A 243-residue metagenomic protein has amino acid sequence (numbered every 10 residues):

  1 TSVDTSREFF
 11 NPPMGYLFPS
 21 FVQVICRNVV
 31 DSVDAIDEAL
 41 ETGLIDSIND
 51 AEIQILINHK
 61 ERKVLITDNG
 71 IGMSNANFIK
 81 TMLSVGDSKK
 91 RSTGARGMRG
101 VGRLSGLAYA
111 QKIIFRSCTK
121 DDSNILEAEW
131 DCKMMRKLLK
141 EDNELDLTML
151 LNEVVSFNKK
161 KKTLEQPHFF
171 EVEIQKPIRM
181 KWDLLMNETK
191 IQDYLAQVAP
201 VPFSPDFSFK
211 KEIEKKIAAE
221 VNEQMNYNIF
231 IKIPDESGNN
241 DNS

Functional and structural regions predicted by a protein language model:
T1-T5, G43-R96, D121-S243: Interdomain "switch/hinge" adjacent to the Bergerat
T1-Y16: Generic start-of-chain signal for non-secretory N-termini
M14-F21, T67: Membrane-entry segments of alpha-helical transmembrane domains in multi-pass membrane proteins
F18-I55, G102-L107: Conserved ATP-binding N-box helix of the HATPase_c
S92-A110: Glycine-rich phosphate-binding loop
K112-R116: Glycine-rich ATP-binding loops of the HATPase_c
